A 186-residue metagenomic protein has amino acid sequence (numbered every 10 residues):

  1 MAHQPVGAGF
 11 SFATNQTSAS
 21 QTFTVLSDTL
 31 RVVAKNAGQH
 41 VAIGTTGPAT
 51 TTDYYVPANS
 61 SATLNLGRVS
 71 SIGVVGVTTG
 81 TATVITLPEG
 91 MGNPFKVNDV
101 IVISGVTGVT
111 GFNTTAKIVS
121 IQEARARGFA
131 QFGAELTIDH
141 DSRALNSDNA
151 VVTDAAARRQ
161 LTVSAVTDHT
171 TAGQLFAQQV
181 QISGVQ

Functional and structural regions predicted by a protein language model:
M1-T22, Q174-Q186: Short, intrinsically disordered N-terminal pre-domain segments
V6, T17, L26, K35-A37 (+2 more regions): Repetitive beta-strand solenoid architecture
A8-L26, G47-T50, V77-P88, G108-F112: Surface-exposed ligand/attachment interfaces on beta-rich extracellular proteins
N15, V25, L30-N36, A165-D168: Asparagine-centered strand-capping/turn motif at beta-strand->loop junctions
S18-F23, N59-G67, Q160-T162: Beta-sandwich interaction modules
K35-D53: Short, surface-exposed beta-strand/strand-loop-strand elements in extracellular ectodomains
A49-T50, P57-S61: Tight coil/turn sites that cap or link beta-strands
R68-V97, V102-A177, G184-Q186: Small/polar beta-strand repeat architecture
